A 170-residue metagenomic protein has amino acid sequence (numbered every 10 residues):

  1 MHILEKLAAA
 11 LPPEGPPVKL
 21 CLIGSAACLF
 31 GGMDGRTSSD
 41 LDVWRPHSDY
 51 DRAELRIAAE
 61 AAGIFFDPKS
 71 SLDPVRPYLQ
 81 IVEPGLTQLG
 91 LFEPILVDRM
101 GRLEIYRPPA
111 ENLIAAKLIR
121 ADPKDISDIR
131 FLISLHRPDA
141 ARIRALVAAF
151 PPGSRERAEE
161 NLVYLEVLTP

Functional and structural regions predicted by a protein language model:
M1-P170: Compositionally biased terminal segments of proteins
